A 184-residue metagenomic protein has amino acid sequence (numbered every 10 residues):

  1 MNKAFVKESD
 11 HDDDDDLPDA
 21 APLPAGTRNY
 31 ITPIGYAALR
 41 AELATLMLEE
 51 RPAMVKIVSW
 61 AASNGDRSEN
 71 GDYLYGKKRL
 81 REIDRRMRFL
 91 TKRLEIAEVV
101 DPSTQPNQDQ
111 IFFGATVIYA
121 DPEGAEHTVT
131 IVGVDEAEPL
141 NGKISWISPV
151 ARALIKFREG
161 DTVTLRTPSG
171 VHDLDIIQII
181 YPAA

Functional and structural regions predicted by a protein language model:
M1-D84, R88, A184: Helix-rich terminal scaffold detector
P18, G26, L94-E95, E126 (+2 more regions): Residue-level signal for pocket-adjacent positions within structured domains
S59-A62, T91-V99: Short amphipathic coiled-coil heptad-repeat segments
G71, D84, E95-V100, P106-Q108: Low-complexity, intrinsically disordered basic tails/loops
V100-L174, I180: Non-DNA-binding regulatory cores of transcription-related proteins, predominantly C-terminal effector-binding
